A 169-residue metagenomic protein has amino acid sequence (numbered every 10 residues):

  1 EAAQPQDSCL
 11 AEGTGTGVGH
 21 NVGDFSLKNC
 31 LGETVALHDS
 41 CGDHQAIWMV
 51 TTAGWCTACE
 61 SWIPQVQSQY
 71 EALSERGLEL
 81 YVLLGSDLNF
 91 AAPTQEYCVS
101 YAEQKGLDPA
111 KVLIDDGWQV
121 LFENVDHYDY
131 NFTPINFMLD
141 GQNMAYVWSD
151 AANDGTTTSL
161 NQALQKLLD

Functional and structural regions predicted by a protein language model:
E1, D7, K28, D39 (+2 more regions): Extracellular secreted precursors and ectodomains with disulfide-bonded cysteine-rich loops/domains
E1-L31: N-terminal targeting signals for export/organelle localization
D24-I47, E71-A72: A short beta-strand-turn-helix
L37-E60, V66, L80-L83: Short active-site neighborhood of thiol/selenol oxidoreductases, capturing the structured segment around
G42-W48, S74-Y81, G106-K111, F132-P134 (+1 more regions): Loop/turn elements at helix/coil->beta-strand transitions in domains of secreted/extracellular proteins
A58-K105, D116-N124: Structural microenvironment flanking redox-active thiols in thiol-disulfide oxidoreductases
L107, D115-Q165: Thiol/disulfide oxidoreductase modules built on the thioredoxin-like
